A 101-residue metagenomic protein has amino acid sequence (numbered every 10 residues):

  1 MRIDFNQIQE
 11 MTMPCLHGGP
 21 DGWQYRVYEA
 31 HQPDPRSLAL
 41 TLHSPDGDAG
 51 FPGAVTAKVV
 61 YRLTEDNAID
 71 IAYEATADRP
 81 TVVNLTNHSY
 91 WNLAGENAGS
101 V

Functional and structural regions predicted by a protein language model:
M1-V101: An exposed, glycine/acidic-rich loop-and-rim segment of catalytic or binding clefts
